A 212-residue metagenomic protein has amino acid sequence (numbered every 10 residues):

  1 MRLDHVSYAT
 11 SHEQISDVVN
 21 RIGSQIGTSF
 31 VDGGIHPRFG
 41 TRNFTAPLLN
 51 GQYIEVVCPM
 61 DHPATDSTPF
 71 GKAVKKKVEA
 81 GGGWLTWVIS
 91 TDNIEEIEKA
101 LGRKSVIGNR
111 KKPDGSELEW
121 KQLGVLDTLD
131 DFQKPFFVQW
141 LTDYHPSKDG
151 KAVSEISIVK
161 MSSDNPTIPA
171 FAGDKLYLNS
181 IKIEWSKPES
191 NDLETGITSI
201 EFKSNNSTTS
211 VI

Functional and structural regions predicted by a protein language model:
M1-D4, Y8-S29, T41, L48-I212: Glyoxalase I/VOC metalloenzyme domain signal
S29-P37: Conserved catalytic-core motifs of GNAT/GCN5-like acyltransferases
P37-N43: Beta-rich nucleic-acid/ligand-interaction surfaces
